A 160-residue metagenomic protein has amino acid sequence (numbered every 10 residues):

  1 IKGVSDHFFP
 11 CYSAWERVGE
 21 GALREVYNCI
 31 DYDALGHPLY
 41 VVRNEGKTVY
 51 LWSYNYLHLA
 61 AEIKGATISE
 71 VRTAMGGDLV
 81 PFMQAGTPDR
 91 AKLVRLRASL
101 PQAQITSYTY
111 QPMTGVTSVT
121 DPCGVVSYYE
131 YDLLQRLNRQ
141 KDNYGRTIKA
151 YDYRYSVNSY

Functional and structural regions predicted by a protein language model:
I1-D121, V126-Y160: Beta-strand elements of repeat-based all-beta scaffolds
